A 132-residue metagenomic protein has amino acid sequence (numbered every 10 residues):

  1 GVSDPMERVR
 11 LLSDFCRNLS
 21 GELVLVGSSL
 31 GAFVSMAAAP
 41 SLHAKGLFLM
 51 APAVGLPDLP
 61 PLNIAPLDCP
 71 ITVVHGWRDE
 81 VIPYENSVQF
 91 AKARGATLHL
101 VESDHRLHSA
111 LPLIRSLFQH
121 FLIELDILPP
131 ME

Functional and structural regions predicted by a protein language model:
G1-V24, V34-A37: Serine-hydrolase catalytic machinery in alpha/beta-hydrolase-like enzymes
L23-A32, G76: Conserved alpha/beta-hydrolase "nucleophile elbow" surrounding the catalytic nucleophile
H43-G55: A conserved short beta-strand
L56, W77-I82, R106: Acidic catalytic loop of the alpha/beta-hydrolase fold
L67, V73-H75, D79: Short beta-strand/loop motif that positions the catalytic acidic residue of the alpha/beta-hydrolase fold
P83-A91: Short alpha-helix in the alpha/beta-hydrolase fold that links the catalytic acid
K92-H108: Catalytic histidine neighborhood in serine/cysteine hydrolases with alpha/beta-hydrolase-type architecture
H108-E124: Post-His helix in hydrolase/transferase enzymes
